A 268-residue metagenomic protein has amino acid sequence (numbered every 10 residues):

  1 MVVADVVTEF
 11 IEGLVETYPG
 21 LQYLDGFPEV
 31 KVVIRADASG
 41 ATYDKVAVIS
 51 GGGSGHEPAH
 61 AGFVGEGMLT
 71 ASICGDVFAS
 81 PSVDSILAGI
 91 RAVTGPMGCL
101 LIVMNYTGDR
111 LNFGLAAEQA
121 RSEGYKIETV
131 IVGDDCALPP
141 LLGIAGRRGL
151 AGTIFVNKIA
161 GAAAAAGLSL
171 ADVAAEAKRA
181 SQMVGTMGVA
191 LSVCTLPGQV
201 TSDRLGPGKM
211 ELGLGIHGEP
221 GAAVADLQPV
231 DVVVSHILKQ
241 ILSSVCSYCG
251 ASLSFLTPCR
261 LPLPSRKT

Functional and structural regions predicted by a protein language model:
M1-V48: N-terminal amphipathic/basic leader segments beginning at the initiator methionine
Y43-G51, H60-I73, A137-P140, M210-D226 (+1 more regions): Gly-rich Lys/Arg/Thr-decorated short loops/hinges at beta-loop-alpha junctions or inter-strand turns that position
V46-G53, L69-S72, G98-T107, G114-A117 (+3 more regions): Short glycine-rich or small-residue beta-strand-to-loop segments that form or flank ligand, phosphate, metal/Fe-S
H56, H60-P96, S235, K239-S244: Glycine-rich oxoanion-binding loops at beta->alpha junctions
E57-H60, V83-L87, G108-G114, A137-P140 (+1 more regions): Short glycine/serine/threonine-rich phosphate/pyrophosphate-binding segments that cradle anionic phosphate groups
R110-Y125, G143: Short Gly/Thr/Asp-enriched flexible loops that form oxyanion-binding sites at enzyme active sites
V132-M183: Short alpha-helices
A164-T268: Mixed-charge interfacial surface used for oligomerization/domain docking and macromolecular partner engagement
